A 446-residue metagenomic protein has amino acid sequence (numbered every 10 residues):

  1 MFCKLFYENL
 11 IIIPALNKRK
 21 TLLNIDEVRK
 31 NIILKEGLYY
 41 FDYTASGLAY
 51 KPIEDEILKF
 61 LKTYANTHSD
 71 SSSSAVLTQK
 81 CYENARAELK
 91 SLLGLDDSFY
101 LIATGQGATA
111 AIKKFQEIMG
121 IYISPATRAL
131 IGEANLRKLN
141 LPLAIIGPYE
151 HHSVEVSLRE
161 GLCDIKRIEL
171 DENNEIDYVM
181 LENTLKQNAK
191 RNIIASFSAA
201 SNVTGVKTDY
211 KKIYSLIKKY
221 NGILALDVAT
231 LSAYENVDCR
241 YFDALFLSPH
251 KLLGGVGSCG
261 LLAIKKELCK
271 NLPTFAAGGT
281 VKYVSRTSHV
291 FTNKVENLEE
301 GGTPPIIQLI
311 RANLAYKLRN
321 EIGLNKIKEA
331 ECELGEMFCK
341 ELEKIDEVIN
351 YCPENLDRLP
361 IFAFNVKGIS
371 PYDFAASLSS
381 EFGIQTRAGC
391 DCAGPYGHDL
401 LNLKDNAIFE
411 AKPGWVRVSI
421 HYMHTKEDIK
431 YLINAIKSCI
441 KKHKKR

Functional and structural regions predicted by a protein language model:
F6, I12-R446: Pyridoxal 5′-phosphate
